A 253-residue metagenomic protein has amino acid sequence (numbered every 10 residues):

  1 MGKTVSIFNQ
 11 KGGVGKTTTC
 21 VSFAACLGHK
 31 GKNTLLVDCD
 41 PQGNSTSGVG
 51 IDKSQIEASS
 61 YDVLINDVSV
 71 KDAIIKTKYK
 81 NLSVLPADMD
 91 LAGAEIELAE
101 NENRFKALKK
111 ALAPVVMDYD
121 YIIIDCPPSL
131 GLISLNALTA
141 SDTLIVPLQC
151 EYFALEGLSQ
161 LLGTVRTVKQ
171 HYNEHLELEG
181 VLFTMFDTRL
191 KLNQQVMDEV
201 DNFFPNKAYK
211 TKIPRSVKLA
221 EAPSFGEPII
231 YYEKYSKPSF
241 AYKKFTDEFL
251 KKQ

Functional and structural regions predicted by a protein language model:
M1-Q253: P-loop NTP-binding core
